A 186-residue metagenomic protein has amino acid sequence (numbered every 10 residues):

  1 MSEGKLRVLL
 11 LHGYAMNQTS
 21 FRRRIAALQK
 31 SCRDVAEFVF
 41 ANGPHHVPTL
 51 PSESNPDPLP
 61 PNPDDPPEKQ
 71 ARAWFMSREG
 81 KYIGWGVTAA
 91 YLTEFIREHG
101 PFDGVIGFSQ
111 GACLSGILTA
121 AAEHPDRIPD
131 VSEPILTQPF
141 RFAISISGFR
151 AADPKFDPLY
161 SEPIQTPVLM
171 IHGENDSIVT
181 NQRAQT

Functional and structural regions predicted by a protein language model:
S2-F102: Serine-hydrolase catalytic machinery in alpha/beta-hydrolase-like enzymes
L9-G13, S147, H172-G173: The conserved beta1-alpha1 loop
R23-I25, F156-P158, T180-T186: Short alpha-helix in the alpha/beta-hydrolase fold that links the catalytic acid
K30-R33, E133-Q138, L159-Q165: Short, conserved loop/helix-junction motifs that constitute active-site signature segments in enzyme catalytic cores
I106-S115: Gly/Ala-rich beta-loop-alpha elbow adjacent to hydrolase catalytic centers
R127-F149: A conserved short beta-strand
A151-A152, E174-V179, T186: Acidic catalytic loop of the alpha/beta-hydrolase fold
I164, V168-H172, D176: Short beta-strand/loop motif that positions the catalytic acidic residue of the alpha/beta-hydrolase fold
